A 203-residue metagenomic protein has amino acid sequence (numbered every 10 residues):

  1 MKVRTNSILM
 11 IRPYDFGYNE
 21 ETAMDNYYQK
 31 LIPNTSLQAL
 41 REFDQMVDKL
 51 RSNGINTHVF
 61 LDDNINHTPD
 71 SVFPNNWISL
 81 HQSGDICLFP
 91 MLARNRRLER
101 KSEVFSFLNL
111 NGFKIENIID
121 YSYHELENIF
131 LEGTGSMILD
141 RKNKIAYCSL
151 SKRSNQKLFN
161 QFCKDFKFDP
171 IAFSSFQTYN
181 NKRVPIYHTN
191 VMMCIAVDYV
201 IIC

Functional and structural regions predicted by a protein language model:
M1-C203: The feature marks the mature, well-folded catalytic cores of soluble enzymes
